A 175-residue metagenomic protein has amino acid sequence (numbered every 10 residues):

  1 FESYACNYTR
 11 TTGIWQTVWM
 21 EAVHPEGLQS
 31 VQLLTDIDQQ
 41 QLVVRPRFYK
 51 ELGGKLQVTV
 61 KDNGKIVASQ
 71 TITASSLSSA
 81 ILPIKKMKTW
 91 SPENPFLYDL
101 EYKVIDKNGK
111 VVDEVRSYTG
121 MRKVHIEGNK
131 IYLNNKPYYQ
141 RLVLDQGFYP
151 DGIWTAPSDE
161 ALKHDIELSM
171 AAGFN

Functional and structural regions predicted by a protein language model:
F1-N175: Secreted/periplasmic carbohydrate-active enzymes, especially glycoside hydrolases
